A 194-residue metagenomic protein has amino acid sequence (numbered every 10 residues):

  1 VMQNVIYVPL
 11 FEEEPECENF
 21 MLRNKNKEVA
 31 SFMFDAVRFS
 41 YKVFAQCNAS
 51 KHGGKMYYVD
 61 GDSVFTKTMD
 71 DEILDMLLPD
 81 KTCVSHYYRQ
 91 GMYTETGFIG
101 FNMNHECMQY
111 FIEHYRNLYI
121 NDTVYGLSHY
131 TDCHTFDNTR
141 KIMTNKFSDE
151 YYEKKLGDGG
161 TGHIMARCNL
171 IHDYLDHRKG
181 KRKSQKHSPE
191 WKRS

Functional and structural regions predicted by a protein language model:
V1-H52: Active-site-proximal specificity loops/subdomain of glycosyltransferases
Y7-P9, M56, C83-V84, D149: Conserved beta-strand scaffold positions in the cores of enzyme catalytic domains, especially in NTP/NDP-utilizing
P9-E14, Y87-R89, N102, Y151 (+1 more regions): Residues at the C-termini of beta-strands that transition into short coil/loop
R38-Y88: GT-A fold catalytic core of metal-dependent nucleotide-sugar glycosyltransferases, centered on the diacidic
K42, V59-G61, T94-G97, D132: Residues that flank catalytic or metal-binding motifs in active/ligand-binding sites
Q46, I99, F136-N138: A residue-level signal for conserved active-site and pocket-lining positions in enzyme catalytic cores
T66-Y130: Conserved catalytic core of nucleotide-sugar-dependent glycosyltransferases
M103-S194: Catalytic core and acceptor-binding pocket of nucleotide-sugar-dependent glycosyltransferases
